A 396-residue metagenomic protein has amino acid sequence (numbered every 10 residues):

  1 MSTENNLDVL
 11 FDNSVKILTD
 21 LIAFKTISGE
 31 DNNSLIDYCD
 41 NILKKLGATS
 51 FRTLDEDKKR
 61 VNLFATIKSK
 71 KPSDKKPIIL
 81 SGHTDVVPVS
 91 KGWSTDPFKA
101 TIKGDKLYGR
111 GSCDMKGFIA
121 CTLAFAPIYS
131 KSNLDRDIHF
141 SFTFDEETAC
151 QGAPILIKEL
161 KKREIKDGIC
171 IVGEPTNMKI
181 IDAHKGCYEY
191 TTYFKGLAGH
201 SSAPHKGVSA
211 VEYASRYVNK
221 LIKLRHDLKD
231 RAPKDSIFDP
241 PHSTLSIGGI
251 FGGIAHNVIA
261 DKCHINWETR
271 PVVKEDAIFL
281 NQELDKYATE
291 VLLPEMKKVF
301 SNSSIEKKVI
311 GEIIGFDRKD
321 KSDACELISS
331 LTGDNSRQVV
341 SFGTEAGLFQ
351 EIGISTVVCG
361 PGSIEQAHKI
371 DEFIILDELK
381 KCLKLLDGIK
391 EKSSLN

Functional and structural regions predicted by a protein language model:
M1, V9, E56, E189-N396: Metal-dependent amide/peptide-bond hydrolase catalytic core, centered on the "pita-bread" metallohydrolase fold
S2-R110, K131-L134: Acidic/His- and Gly-rich active-site-bordering loop/insert found across diverse amide/peptide-bond hydrolases
K76-I79, K106, H139, G168-C170 (+1 more regions): Structural motif
S81-G82, S141-T143, I171-E174, Y193-K195 (+2 more regions): Short beta-strand segments
V87-K103, D167, D182-Y193, D323: Acidic-glycine-rich active-site phosphate/pyrophosphate-binding loop
L107-I119, E147, V208-V211, F373-K380: Short, conserved micro-motifs enriched in small and acidic residues
M115-E189, S394: Acidic/histidine-rich catalytic neighborhood of metal-dependent amide-processing enzymes
